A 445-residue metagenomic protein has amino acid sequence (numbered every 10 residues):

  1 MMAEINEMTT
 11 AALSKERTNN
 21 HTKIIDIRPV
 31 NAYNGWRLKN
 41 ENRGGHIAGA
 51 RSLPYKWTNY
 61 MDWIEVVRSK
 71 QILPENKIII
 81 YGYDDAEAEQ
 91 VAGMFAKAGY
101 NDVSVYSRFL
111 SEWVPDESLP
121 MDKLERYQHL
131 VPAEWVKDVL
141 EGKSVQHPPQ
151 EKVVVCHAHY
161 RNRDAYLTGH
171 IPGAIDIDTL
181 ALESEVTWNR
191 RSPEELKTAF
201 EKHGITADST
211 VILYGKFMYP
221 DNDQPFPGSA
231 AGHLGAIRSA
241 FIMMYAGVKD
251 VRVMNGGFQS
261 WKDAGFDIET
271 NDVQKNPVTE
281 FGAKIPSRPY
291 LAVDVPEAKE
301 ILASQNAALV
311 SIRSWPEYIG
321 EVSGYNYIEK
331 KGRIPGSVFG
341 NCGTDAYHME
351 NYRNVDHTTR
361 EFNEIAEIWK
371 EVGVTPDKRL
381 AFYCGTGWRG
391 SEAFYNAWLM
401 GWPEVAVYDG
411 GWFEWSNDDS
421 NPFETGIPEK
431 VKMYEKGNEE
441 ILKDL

Functional and structural regions predicted by a protein language model:
M1-L445: Cytosolic catalytic domains that perform sulfur/thiol-centered chemistry
